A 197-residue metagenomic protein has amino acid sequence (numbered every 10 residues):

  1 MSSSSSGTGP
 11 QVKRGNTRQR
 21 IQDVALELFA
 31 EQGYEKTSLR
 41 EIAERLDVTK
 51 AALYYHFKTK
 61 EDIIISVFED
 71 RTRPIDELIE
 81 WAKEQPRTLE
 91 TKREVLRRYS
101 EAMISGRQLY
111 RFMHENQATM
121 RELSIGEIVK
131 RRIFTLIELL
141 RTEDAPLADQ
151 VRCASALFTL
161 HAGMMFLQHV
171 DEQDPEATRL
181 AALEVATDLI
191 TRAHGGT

Functional and structural regions predicted by a protein language model:
S2-K13: Short, Lys/Arg-enriched N-terminal segment that forms or immediately precedes the first helix of a structured domain
S3-S5, Y110-R111, E115, E122-F134 (+1 more regions): Hydrophobic/aromatic-rich alpha-helical bundle segments in the mid-to-C-terminal region
R20, V24, L28-D62, S66: Helix-turn-helix
S66, E77-L109: Hydrophobic alpha-helical connector segments
R97-I104, E115-T119, L139-L140: Helix-loop "lid/cap" segments that line or gate small-molecule binding pockets
